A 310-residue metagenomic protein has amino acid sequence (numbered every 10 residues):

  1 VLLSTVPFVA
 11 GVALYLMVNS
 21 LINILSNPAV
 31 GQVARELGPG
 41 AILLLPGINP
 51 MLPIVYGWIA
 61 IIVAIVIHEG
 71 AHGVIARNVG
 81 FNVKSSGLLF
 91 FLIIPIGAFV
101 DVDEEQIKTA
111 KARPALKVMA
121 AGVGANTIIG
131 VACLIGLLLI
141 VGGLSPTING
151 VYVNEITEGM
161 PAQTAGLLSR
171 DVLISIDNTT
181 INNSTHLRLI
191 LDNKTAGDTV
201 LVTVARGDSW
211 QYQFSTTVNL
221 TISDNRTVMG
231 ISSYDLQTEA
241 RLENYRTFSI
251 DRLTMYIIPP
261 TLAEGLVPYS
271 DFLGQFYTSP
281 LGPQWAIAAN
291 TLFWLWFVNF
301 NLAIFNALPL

Functional and structural regions predicted by a protein language model:
V1-L310: Hydrophobic transmembrane alpha-helices and their immediate loop junctions in multi-pass integral membrane proteins
